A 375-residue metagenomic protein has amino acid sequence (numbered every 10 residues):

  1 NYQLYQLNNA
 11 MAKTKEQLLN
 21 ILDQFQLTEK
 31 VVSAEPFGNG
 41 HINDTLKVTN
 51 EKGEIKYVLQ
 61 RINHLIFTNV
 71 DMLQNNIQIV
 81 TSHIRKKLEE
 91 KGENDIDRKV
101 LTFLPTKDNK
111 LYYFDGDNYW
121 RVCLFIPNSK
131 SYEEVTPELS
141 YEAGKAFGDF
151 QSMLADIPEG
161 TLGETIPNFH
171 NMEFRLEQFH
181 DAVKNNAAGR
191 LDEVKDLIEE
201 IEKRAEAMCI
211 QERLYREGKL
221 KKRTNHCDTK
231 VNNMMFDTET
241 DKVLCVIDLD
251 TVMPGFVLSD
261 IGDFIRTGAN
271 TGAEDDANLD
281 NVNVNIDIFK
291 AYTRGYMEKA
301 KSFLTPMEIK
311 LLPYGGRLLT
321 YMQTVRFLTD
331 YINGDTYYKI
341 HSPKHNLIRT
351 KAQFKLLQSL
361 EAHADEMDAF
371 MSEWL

Functional and structural regions predicted by a protein language model:
N1-A10: Short, Lys/Arg-enriched N-terminal segments with co-localized hydrophobic residues within the first ~10-30 amino acids
M11-S33: Juxta-kinase regulatory segment immediately upstream of eukaryotic protein kinase catalytic domains
A34-F37, H41-E177, V257, A273-A277 (+2 more regions): Conserved ATP-binding subdomain of kinase catalytic cores across diverse folds
E35-N39, Q60-D71, I126-Y141, D156-H226 (+5 more regions): ATP-dependent phospho-/nucleotidyl transfer catalytic cores
I247-V252: Activation of the activation-loop gatekeeper triad in protein kinase-fold domains
P254, L258-S302, L318-Y337: Active-site activation/catalytic loop segments of kinase-like enzymes and analogous catalytic loops in related
L304-G316: All-alpha amphipathic helical-bundle segments outside canonical DNA-binding/catalytic cores that form hydrophobic
L360-H363: Long, compositionally biased intrinsically disordered regions
